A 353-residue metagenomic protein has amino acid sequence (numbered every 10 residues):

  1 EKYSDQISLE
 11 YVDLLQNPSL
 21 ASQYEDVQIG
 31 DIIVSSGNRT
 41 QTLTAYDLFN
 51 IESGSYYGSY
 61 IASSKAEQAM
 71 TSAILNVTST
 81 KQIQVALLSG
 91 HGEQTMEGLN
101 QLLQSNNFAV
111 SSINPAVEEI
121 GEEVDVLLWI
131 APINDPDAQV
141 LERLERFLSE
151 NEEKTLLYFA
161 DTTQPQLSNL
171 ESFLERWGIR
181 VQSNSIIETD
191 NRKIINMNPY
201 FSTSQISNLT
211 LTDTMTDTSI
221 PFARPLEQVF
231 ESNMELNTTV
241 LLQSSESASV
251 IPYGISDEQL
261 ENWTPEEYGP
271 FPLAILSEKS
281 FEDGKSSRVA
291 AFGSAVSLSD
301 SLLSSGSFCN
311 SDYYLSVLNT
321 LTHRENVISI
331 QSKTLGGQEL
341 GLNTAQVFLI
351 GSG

Functional and structural regions predicted by a protein language model:
E1-G353: Short, surface-exposed patches at the edges or C-terminal ends of soluble domains, predominantly
